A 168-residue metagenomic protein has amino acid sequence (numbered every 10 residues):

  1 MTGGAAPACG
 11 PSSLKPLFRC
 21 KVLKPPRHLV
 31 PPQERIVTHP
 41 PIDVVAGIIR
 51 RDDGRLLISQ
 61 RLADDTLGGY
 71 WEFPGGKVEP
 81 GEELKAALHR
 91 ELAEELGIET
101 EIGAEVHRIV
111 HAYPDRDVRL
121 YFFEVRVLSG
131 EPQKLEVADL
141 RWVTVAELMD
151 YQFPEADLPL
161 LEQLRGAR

Functional and structural regions predicted by a protein language model:
P16, P25: Cationic, low-complexity basic patches in intrinsically disordered or flexible, solvent-exposed regions
Q33-L56, K77: Conserved N-terminal beta-strand and adjoining loop/helix that marks the start of the Nudix/MutT-like hydrolase domain
R51, E99, R108-Q133, D139-R141 (+2 more regions): Active-site-adjacent beta-strand/loop module that shapes the phosphate/pyrophosphate-binding cleft
T66-Y70: A conserved beta-turn-beta hairpin within the catalytic core of GNAT-like acetyltransferases that forms part
F73-E105, T144: The catalytic Nudix box helix
S129, V145-L158: C-terminal structural segments of small proteins and small subunits
A156-R168: Charged phosphate-binding loop/patch that engages nucleotide di/tri-phosphates or the phosphate backbone of nucleic
